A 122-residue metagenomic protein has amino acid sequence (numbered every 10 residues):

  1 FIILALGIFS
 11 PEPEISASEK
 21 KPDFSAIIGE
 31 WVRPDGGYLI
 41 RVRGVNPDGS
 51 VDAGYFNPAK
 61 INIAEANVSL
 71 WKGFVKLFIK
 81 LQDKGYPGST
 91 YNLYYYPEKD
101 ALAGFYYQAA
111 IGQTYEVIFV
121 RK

Functional and structural regions predicted by a protein language model:
F1-G7: Bacterial N-terminal signal peptides
F9-A17: Signal peptide processing junction and immediate N-terminal pro/mature segment of secreted/exported proteins
S18-E98, A103-K122: Central antiparallel beta-sheet cores of small beta-barrel/beta-sandwich binding domains
